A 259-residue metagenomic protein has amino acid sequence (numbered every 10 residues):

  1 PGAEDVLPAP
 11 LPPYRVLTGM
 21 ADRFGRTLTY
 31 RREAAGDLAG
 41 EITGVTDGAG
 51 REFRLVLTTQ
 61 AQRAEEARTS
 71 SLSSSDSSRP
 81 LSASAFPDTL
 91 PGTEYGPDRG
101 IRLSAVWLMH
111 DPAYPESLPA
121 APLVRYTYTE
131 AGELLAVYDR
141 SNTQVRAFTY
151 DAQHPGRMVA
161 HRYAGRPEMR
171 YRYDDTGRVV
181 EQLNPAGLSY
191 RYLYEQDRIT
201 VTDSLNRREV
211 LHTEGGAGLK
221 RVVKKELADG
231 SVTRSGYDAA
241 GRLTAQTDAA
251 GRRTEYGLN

Functional and structural regions predicted by a protein language model:
P1-N259: Extended charged/polar low-complexity repeat regions
